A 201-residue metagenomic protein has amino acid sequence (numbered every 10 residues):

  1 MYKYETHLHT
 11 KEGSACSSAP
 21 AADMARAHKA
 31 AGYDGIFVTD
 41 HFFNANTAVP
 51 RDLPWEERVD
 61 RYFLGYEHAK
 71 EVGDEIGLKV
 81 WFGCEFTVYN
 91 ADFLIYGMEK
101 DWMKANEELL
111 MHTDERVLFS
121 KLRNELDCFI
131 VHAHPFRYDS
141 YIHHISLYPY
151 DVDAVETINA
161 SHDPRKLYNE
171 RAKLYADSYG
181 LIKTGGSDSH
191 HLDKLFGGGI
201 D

Functional and structural regions predicted by a protein language model:
M1, S17, D34, G73 (+1 more regions): Catalytic phosphate/metal-binding cores of nucleic-acid and nucleotide-processing enzymes, i.e., regions that mediate
M1-T6, T10, S14, P20-R26 (+2 more regions): Charged catalytic cores and adjacent phosphate/nucleic-acid-binding surfaces used for phosphate/nucleic-acid chemistry
E5, A25-E56: Divalent metal-dependent hydrolysis catalytic cores, especially in the metallo-beta-lactamase
T6, T39, C84, A133 (+1 more regions): Active-site flanking residues adjacent to catalytic metal/cofactor-binding acidic residues
C16-S17, V49: Short, glycine/acidic-enriched capping/hinge loops at junctions between secondary-structure elements
A31, H68-I76, Y175-Y179: Alpha-helical structural signal in soluble globular domains
I36, I130, K183: Hydrophobic anchor at the start of a short beta-strand that flanks the dinucleotide cofactor-binding loop
F42-S161: Extended substrate/RNA-proximal surfaces in nucleic-acid metabolism proteins
